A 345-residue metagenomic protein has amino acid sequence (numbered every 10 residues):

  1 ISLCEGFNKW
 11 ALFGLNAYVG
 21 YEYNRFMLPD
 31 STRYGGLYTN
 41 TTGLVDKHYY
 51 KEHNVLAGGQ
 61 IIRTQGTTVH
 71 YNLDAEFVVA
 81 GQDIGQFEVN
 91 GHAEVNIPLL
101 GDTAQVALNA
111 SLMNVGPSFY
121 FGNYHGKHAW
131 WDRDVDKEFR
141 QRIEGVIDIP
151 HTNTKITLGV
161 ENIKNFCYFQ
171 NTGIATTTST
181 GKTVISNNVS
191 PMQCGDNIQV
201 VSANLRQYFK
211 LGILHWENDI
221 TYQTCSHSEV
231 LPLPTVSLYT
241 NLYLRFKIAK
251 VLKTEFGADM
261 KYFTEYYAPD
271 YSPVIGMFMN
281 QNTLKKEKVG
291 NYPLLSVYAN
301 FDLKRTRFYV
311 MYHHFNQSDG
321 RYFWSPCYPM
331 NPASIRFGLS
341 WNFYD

Functional and structural regions predicted by a protein language model:
I1-D345: Exposed, low-structure sequence patches enriched in small/polar residues
